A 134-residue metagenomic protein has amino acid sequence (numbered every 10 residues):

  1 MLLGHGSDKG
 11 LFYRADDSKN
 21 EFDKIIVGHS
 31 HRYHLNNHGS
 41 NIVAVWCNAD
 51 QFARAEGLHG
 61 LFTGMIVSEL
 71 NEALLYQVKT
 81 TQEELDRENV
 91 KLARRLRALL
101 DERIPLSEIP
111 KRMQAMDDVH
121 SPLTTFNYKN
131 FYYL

Functional and structural regions predicted by a protein language model:
M1-A49: Catalytic-core segments of thiol-dependent peptidases
N41-L134: Active-site-proximal C-terminal subdomain of hydrolase catalytic domains
